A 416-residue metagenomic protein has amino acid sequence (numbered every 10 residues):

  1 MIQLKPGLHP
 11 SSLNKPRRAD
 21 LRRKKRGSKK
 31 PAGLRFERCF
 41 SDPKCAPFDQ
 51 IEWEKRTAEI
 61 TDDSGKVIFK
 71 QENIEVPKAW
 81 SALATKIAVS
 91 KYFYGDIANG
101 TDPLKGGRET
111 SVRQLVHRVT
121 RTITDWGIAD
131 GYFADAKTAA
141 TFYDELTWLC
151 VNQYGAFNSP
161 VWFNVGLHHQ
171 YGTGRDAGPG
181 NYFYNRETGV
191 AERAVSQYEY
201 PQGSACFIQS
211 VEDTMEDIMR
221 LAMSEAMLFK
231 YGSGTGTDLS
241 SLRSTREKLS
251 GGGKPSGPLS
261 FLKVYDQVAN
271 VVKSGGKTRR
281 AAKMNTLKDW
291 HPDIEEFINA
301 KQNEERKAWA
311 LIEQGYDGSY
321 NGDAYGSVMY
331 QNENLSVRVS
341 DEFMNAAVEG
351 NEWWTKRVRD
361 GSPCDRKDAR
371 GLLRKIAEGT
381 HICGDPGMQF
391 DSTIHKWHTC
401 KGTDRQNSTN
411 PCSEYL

Functional and structural regions predicted by a protein language model:
M1-L416: Extended catalytic cores of very large enzyme megasubunits
